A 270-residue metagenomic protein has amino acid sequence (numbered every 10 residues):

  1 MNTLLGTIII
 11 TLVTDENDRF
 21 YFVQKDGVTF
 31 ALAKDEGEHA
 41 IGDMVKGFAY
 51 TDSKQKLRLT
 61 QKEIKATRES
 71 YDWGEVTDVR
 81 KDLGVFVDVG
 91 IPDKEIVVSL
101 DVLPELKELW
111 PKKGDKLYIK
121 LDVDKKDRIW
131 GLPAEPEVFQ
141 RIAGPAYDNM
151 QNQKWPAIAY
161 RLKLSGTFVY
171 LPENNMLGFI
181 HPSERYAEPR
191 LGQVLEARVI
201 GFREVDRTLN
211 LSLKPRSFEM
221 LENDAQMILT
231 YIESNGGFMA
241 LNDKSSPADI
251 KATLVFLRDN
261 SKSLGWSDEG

Functional and structural regions predicted by a protein language model:
M1-G270: Single-stranded RNA-binding regions, centering on S1/OB-family and related RNA-binding modules
